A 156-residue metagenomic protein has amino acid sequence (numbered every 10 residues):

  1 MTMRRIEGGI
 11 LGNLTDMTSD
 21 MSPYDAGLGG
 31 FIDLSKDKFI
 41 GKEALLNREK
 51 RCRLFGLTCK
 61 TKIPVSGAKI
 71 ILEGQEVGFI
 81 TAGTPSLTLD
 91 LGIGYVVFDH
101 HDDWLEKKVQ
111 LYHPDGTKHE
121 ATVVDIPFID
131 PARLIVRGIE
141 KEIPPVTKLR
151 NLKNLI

Functional and structural regions predicted by a protein language model:
M1-I156: Conserved, structured C-terminal
